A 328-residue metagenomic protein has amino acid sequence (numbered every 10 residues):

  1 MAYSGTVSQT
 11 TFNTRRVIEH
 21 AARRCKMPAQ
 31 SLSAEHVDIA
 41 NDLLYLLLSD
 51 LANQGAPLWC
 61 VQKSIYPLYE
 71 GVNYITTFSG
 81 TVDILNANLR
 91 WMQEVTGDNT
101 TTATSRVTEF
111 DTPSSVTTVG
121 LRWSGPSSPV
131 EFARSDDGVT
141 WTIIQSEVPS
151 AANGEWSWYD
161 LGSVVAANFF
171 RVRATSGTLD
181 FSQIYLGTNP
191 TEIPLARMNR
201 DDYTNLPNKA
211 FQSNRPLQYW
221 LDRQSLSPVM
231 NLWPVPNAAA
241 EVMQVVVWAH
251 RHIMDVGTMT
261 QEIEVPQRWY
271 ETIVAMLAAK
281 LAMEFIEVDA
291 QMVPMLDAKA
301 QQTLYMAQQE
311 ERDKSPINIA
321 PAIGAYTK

Functional and structural regions predicted by a protein language model:
M1-Q93, S115, P126, T142-S146 (+1 more regions): Glycine-enriched, solvent-exposed interface loops adjoining structured elements
T96: Short carbohydrate-recognition loop motifs
N99-P113: Short beta-strands within extracellular/lumenal beta-sheet-rich domains
V107, T118, F169: Beta-strand-rich binding-surface signature of beta-sandwich/beta-barrel folds used to engage anionic ligands
G120-R122: Short edge beta-strand/loop segments characteristic of extracellular beta-sandwich folds
S124-V130: Short coil-to-beta strand junction motifs in C2/discoidin
R134-S135: Conserved Ser/Thr-centered positions that define the repeating blades of beta-propeller domains
